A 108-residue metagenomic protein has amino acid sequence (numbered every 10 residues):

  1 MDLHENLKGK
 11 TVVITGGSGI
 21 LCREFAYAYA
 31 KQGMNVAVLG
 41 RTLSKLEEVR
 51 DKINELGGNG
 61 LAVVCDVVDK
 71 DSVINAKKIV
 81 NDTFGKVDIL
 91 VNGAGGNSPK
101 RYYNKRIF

Functional and structural regions predicted by a protein language model:
M1-V13: Flexible N-terminal pre-Rossmann segment of NAD(P)-dependent oxidoreductases
T11, S18-I20: Conserved glycine-rich cofactor-binding loop
T15, V87-G95: Rossmann-fold scaffold of SDR-type NAD(P)-dependent oxidoreductases
I20-E24, N97: NAD(P)H-binding Rossmann-fold N-terminus in SDR/SDR-like oxidoreductases, specifically the glycine-rich beta1-alpha1
Y29: Aromatic pocket-lining residues of Rossmann-like dinucleotide-binding sites
Q32-E48: Conserved glycine-rich Rossmann-like NAD(P)H-binding loop of the short-chain dehydrogenase/reductase
V64-K77: The beta1-alpha1 cofactor-binding region of Rossmann-like NAD(H)/NADP(H)-dependent oxidoreductases
I74, N97-F108: Conserved mid-core segment of classical short-chain dehydrogenase/reductases
